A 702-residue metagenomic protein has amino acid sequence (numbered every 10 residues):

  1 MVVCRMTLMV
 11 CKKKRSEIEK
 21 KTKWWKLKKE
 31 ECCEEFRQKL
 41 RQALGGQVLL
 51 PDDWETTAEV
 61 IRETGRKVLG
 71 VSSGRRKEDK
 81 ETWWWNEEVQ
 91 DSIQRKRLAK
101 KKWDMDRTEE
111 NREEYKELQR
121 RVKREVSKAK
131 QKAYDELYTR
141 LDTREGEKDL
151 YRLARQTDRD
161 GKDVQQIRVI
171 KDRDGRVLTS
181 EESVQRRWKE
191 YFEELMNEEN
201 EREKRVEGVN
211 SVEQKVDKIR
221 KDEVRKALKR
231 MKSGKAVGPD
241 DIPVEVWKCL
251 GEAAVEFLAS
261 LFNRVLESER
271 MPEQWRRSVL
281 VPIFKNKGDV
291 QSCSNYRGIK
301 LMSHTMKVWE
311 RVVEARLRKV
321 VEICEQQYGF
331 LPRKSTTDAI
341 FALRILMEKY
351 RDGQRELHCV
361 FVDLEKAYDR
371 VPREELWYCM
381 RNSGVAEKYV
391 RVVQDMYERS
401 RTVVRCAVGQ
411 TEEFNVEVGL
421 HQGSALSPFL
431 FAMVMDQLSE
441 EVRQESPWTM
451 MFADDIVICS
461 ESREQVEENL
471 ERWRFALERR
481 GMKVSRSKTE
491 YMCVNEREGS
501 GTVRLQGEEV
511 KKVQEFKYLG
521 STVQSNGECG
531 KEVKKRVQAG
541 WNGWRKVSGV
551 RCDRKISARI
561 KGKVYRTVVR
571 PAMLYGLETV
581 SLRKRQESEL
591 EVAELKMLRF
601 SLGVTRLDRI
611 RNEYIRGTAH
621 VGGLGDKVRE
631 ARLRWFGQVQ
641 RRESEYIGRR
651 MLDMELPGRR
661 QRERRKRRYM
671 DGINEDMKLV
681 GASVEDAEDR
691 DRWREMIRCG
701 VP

Functional and structural regions predicted by a protein language model:
M1, G238, R277-L280, R297 (+13 more regions): Catalytic palm active-site di-aspartate
M1-T179, V212-K218, E223, R230: Arg/Lys-enriched, amphipathic patches
R5, R15, V60, E88 (+6 more regions): Surface-exposed loop/turn segments and immediately adjacent short secondary-structure elements within folded domains
K28-R66, E508-V580, R634: Basic, alpha-helical interaction scaffolds
Q42-D53, V71-W84, K101-R107, L137-Y138 (+7 more regions): Short, solvent-exposed helix-loop connector elements
F192, N210, Q214-F429: Conserved pre-catalytic core of RNA-dependent polymerases
Q214, V408, K483-Q514, G617-H620: Short, conserved micro-motifs composed of acidic
K366-S383, F452-R480, V494-R497, T522-K531 (+1 more regions): Catalytic palm subdomain of template-directed nucleic-acid polymerases, centered on the conserved carboxylate motif
